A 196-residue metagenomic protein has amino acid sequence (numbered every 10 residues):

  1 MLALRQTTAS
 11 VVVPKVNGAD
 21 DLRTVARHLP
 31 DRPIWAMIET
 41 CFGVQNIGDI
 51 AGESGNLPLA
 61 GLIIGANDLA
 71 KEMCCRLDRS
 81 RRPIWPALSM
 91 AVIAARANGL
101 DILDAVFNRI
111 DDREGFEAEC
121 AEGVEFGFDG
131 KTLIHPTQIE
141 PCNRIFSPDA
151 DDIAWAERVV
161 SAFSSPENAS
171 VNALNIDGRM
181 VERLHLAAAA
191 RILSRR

Functional and structural regions predicted by a protein language model:
M1-R196: Expand to "…catalyze enediolate/carbanion chemistry for C-C bond making/breaking, isomerization, decarboxylation
